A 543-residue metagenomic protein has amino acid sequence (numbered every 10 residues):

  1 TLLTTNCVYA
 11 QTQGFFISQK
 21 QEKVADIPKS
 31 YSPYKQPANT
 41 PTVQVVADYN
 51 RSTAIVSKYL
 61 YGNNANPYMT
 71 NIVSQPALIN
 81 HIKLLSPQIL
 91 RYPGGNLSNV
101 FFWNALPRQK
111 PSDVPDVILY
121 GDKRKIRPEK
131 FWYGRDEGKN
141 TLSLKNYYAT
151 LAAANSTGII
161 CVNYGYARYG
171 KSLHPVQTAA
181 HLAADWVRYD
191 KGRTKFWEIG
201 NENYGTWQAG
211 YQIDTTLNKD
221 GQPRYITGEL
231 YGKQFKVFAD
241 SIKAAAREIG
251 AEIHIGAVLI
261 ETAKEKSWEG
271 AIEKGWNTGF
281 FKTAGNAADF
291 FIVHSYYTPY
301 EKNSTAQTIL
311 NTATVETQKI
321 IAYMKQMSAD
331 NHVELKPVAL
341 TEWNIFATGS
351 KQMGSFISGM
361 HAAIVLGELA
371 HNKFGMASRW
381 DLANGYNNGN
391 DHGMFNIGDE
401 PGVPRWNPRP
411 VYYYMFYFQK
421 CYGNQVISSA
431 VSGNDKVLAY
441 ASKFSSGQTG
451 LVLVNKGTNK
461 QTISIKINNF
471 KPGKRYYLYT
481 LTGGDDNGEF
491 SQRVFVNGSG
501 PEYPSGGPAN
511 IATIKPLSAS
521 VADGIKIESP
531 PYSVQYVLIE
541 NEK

Functional and structural regions predicted by a protein language model:
T1-Q11: Bacterial Sec-dependent N-terminal signal peptides
Q11-N286: N-terminal catalytic cores of secreted or lumenal carbohydrate-active enzymes
N63, S86, W186, W197 (+9 more regions): Conserved, mostly hydrophobic/aromatic
Y68-I72, L97-F101, A167-Y169, Y204-W207 (+7 more regions): Flexible loop/turn segments at secondary-structure boundaries
T227-A362, N372: Noncatalytic carbohydrate-binding groove/subsite architecture in carbohydrate-active enzymes
A339-Y422, V426-A439, S445-S446: Aromatic/acidic polysaccharide-binding cleft in carbohydrate-active enzymes
D435-K474, L478-D486, Y532-L538: Carbohydrate-binding surface patches
P472-I525, S529: Acidic, Ser/Thr/Pro-rich beta/coil linker or hinge segments at domain junctions
